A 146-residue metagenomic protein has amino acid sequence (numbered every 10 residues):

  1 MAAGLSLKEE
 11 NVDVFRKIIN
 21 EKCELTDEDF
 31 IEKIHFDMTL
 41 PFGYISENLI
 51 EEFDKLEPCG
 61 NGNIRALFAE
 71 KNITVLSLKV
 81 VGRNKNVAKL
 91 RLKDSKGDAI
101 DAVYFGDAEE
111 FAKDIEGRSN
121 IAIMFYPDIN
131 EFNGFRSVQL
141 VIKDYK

Functional and structural regions predicted by a protein language model:
M1-K146: Acidic, two-metal ion nucleic-acid-processing modules in DNA metabolism proteins
